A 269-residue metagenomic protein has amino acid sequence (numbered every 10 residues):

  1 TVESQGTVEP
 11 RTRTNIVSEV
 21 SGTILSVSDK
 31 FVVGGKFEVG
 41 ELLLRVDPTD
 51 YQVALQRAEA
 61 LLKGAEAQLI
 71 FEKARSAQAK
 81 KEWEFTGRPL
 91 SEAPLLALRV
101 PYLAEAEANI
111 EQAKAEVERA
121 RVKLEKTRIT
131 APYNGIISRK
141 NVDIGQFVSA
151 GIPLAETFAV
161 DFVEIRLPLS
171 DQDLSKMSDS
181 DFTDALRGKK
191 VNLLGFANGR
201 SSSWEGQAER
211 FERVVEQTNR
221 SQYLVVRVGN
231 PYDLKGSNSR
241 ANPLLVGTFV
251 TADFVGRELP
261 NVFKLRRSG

Functional and structural regions predicted by a protein language model:
T1-E3, S18, T130-A131, L194-E205 (+1 more regions): Short coil-to-beta-strand transition motifs
V2-E3, A60, G64-Q68, E72 (+1 more regions): Extended amphipathic alpha-helical segments
V2-L61, P132, I136-I144, A150-I152 (+1 more regions): Long, amphipathic coiled-coil "stalk"/hairpin helices in large membrane-associated assemblies
K36-L42, K123, T130-K176, Q207-E209 (+2 more regions): Surface-exposed patches in structured soluble domains
L44, Y51, A58, F85 (+3 more regions): Amphipathic alpha-helical coiled-coil segments and their boundaries
V160, D179-E205, V215-E216: Low-complexity, intrinsically disordered, polar/proline/glycine/glutamine-rich protein-protein interaction regions
R200-F263, R267-S268: Structural microfeature recognizing short secondary-structure transition sites
